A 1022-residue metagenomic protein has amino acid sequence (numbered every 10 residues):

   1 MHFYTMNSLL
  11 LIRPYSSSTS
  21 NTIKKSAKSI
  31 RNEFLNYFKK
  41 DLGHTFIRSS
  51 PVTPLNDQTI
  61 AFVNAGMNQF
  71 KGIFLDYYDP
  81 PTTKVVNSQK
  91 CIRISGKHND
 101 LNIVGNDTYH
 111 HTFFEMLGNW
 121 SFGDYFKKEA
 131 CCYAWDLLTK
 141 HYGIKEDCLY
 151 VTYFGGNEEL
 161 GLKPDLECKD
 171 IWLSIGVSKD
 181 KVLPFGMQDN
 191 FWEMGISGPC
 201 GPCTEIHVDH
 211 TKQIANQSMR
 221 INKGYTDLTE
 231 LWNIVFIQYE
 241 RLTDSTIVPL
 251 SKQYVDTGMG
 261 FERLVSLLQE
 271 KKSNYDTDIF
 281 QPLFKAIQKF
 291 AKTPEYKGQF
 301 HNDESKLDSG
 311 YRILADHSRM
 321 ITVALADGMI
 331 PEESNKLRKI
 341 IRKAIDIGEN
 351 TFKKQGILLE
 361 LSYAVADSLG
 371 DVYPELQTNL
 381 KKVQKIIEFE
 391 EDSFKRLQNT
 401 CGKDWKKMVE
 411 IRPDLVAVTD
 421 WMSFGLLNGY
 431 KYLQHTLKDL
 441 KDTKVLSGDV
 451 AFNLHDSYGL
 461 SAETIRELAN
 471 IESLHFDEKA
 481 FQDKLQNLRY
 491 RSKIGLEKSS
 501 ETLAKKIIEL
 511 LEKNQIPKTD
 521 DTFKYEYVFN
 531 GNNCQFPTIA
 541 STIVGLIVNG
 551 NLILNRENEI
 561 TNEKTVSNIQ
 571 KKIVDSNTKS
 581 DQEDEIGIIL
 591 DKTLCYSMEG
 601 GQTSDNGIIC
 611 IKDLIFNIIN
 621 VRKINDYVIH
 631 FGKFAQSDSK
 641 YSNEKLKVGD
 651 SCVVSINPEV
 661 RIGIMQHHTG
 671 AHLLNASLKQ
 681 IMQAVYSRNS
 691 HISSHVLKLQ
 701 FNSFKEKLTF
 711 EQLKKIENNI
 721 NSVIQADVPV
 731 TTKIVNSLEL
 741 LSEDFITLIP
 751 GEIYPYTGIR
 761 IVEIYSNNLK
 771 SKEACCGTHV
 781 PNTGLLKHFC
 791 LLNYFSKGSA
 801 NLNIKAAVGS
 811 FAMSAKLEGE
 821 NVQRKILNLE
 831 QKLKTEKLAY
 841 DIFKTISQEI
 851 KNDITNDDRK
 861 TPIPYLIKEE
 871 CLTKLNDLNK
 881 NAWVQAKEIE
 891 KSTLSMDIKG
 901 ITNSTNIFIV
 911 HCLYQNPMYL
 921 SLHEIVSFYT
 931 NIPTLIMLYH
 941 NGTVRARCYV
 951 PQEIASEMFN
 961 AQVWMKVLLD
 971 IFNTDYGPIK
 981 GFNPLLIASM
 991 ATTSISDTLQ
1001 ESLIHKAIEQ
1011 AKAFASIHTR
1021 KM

Functional and structural regions predicted by a protein language model:
M1-I12: N-terminal chloroplast transit peptides
I12-M1022: A glycine- and charged-residue-rich anion-binding loop/surface
